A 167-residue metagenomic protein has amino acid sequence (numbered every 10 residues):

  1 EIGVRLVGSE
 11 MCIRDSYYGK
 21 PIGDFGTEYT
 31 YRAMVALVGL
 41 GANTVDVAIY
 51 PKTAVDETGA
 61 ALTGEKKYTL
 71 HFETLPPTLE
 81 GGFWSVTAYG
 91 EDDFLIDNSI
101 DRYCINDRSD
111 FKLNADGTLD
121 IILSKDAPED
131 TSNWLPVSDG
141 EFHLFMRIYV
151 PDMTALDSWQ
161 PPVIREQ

Functional and structural regions predicted by a protein language model:
E1-G8, C12-I13: Single conserved hydrophobic/aromatic residue that forms the stacking wall/gate of nucleotide- or nucleobase-binding
R14-F142, Y149: Extended, compositionally biased non-globular segments
M146-Q167: Exposed low-complexity, polar/acidic, P/S/T/G-rich flexible segments that act as propeptides, protease-susceptible
